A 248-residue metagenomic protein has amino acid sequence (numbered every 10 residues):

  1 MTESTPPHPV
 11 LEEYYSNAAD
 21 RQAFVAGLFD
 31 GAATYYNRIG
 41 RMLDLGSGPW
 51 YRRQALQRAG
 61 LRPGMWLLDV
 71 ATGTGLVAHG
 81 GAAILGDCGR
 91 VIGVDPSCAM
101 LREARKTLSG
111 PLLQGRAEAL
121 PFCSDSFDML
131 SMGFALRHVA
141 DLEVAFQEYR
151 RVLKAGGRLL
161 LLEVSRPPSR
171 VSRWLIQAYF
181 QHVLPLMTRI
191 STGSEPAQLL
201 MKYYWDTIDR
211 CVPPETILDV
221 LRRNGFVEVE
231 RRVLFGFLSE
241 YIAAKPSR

Functional and structural regions predicted by a protein language model:
D20-A23, V94, L162, R166-N224 (+1 more regions): C-terminal alpha-helical "lid/dimerization" subdomain adjacent to the S-adenosyl-L-methionine
Y35, L45-M65, G80: Conserved alpha-helix/loop element of class I SAM-dependent methyltransferases that forms part of the SAM/SAH-binding
W66-A119: Class I SAM-dependent methyltransferase SAM/SAH-binding core
G86, V139-A140, L153-K154: Helix-to-beta-strand junctions that scaffold the AdoMet/dcAdoMet cofactor pocket in Class I SAM-dependent enzymes
E118-L130: A short acidic, Gly/Pro-enriched loop at the edge of an enzyme's catalytic core that lines a small-molecule cofactor
D128-L142: A short SAM/SAH-binding and catalytic strip from SAM-dependent methyltransferases
E143-R158: A short glycine-rich, Lys/Arg-flanked "PGG" loop and its adjoining helix->strand segment in the class I
N224-R248: Core SAM-dependent methyltransferase catalytic element
